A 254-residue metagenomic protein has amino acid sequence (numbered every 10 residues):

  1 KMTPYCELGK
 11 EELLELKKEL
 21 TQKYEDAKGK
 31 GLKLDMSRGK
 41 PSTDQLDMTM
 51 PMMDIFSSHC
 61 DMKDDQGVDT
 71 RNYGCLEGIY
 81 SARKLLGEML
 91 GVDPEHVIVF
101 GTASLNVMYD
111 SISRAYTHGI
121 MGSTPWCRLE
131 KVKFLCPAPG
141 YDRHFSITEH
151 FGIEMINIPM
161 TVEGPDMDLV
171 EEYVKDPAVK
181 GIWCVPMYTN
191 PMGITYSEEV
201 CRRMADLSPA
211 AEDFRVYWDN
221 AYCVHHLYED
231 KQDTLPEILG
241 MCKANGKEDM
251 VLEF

Functional and structural regions predicted by a protein language model:
K1, K243-N245, M250-F254: Short, intrinsically disordered, charge-balanced linker/junction segments flanking boundaries in proteins
M2-E77, S81, G87-E88: N-terminal "arm"/small-domain region of PLP-dependent enzymes with the aminotransferase-like
K30-L34, H96, A178, D249-M250: A generic secondary-structure signal marking the coil-to-beta-strand transition
D35, T189, L252: Short glycine- and Lys/Arg-enriched binding-loop motifs that mark or flank ligand-binding interfaces
C60-M62, V68-E212, C223-N245: Conserved core of the PLP fold type I
D219-N220: Walker B catalytic acidic pair
